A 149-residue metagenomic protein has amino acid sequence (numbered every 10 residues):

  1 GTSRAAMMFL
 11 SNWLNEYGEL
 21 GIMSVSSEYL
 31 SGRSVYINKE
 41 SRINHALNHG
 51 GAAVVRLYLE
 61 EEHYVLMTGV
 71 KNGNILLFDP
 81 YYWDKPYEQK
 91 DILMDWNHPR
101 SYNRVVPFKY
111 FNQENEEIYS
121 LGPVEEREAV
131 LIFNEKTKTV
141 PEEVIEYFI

Functional and structural regions predicted by a protein language model:
G1-Y119, P123: Conserved active-site-adjacent core of cysteine acyl-enzyme catalytic domains
E60, N74, S120-I149: Mixed-charge, low-complexity intrinsically disordered regions
